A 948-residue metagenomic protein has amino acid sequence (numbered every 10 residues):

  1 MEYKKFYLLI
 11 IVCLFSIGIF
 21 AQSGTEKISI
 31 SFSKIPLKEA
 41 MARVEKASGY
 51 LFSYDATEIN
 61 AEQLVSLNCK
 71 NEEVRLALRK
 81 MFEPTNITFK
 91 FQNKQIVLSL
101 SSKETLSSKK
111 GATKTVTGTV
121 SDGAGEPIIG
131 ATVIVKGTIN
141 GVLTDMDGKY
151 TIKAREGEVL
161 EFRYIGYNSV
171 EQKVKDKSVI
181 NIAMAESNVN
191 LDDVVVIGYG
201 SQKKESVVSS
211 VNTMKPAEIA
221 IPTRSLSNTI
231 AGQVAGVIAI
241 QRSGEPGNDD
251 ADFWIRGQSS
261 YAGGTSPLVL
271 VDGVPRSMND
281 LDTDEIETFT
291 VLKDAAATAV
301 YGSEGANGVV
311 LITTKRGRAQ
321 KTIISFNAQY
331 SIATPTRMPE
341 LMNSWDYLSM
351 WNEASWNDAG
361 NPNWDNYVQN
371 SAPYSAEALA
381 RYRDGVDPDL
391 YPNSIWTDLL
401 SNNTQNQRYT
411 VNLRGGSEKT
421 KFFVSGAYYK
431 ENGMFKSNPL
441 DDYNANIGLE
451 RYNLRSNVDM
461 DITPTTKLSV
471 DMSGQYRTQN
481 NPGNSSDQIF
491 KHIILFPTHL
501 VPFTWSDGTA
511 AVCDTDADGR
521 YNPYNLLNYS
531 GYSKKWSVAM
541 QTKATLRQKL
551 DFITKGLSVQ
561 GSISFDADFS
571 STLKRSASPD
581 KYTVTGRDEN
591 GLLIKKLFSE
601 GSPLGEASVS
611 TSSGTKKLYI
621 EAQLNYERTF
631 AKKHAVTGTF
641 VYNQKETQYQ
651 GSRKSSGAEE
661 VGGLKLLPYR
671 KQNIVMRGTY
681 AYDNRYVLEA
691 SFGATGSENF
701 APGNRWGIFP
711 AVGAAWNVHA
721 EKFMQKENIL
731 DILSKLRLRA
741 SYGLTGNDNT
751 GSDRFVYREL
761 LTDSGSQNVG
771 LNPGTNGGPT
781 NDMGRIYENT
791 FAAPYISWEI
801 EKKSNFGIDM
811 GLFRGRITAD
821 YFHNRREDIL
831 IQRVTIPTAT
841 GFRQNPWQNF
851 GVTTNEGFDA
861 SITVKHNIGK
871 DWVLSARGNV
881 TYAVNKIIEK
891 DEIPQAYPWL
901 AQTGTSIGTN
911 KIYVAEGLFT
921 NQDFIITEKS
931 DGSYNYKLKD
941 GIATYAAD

Functional and structural regions predicted by a protein language model:
M1-L454, L468, W872, G941-A947: Short, small/polar-rich motifs associated with maturation and membrane association, primarily at protein termini
N93, G137-I139, G273, G508 (+3 more regions): Residue-level detection of beta-strand-connecting loop/turn positions
K94, G125, G148, G273 (+6 more regions): Detector for glycine-centered tight turns/loop "hinges" at secondary-structure junctions
S266, N457-T466, M472-Y476, N481-S486 (+3 more regions): Extracellular/periplasmic, surface-exposed regions of secreted and cell-surface proteins
S325-V386, N484-S485, R754-E759, D763-N768 (+1 more regions): Conserved small-residue
E340, E353-A354, N370-G385, V501-F503 (+3 more regions): A subset of solvent-exposed loop/turn segments in beta-rich extracellular surface proteins, enriched in glycine
